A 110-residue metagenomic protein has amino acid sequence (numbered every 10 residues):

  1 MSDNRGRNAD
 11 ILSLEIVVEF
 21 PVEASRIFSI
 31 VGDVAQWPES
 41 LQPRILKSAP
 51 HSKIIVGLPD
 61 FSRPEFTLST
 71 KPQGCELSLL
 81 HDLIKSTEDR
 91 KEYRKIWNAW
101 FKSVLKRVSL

Functional and structural regions predicted by a protein language model:
M1-D3, L83-L110: A conserved amphipathic terminal alpha-helix motif
M1-Q42: Hydrophobic ligand-binding cavity/cleft-lining segments
S13-E15, D60-E65: Short, surface-exposed coil-to-beta transition loops
A35, S62-R63, L83-K85: Short, surface-exposed beta-strand-loop junctions and turns on beta-sheet-rich folds
P43-I45, S62-T70: Hydrophobic/aromatic beta-strand elements that line small-molecule binding cavities or substrate pockets in beta-rich
K47-G57: Short, hydrophobic/aromatic-rich segments at coil-to-beta transitions
C75-D82: Short, well-ordered beta-strand elements
